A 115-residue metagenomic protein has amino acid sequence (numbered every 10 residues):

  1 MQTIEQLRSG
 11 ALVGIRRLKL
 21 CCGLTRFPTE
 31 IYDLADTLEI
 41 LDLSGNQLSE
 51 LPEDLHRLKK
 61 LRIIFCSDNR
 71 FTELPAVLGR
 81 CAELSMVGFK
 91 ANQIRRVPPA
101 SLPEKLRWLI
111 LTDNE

Functional and structural regions predicted by a protein language model:
M1-I4: N-terminal "cap/leader" segments of large eukaryotic alpha-helical scaffolds
Q6, F27-Y32, L51-D54, L74-V77 (+1 more regions): The feature encodes a structural signal of leucine-rich repeats
R8-S49: LRR N-terminal entry segment and analogous cap-like coil->beta motifs
L12, D33-T37, H56-L61, G79-L84 (+1 more regions): Leucine-rich repeat
R16-L20, E39-L43, L61-C66, L84-F89 (+1 more regions): Conserved hydrophobic beta-strand positions in leucine-rich repeat
R95-R96, L102-E115: Leucine-rich repeat domain C-terminal region
